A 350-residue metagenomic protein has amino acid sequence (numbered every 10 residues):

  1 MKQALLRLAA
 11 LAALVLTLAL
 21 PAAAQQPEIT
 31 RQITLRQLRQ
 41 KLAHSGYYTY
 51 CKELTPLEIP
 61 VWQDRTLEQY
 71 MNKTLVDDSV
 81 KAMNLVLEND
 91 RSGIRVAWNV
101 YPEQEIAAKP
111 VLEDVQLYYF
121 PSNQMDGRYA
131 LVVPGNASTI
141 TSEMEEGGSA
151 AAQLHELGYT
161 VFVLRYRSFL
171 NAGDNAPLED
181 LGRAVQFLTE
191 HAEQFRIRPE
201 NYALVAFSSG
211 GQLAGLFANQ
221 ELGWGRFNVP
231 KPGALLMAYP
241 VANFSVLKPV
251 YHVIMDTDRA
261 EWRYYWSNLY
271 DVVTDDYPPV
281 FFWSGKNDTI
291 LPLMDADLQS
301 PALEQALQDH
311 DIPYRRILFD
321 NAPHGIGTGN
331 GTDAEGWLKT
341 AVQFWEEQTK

Functional and structural regions predicted by a protein language model:
C51, L57-M125: N-terminal cap/lid segment of alpha/beta-hydrolase-fold proteins
G127-N136: Short beta-strand element of the alpha/beta-hydrolase
S142-E146, L164-P199, G329-A334: Catalytic nucleophile-loop/oxyanion-hole region of alpha/beta-hydrolase and closely related hydrolase-like folds
M144-F162: Short amphipathic alpha-helix adjacent to the substrate-entry channel of hydrolases
R183-V253, Y264: Primarily recognizes the serine-hydrolase "nucleophile elbow" in alpha/beta-hydrolase and SGNH/GDSL folds
F244, N287-L298: Acidic catalytic loop of the alpha/beta-hydrolase fold
D276, F282-S284, D288: Short beta-strand/loop motif that positions the catalytic acidic residue of the alpha/beta-hydrolase fold
P301-E304, Q308-K350: C-terminal catalytic histidine-bearing segment of alpha/beta-hydrolase fold enzymes
